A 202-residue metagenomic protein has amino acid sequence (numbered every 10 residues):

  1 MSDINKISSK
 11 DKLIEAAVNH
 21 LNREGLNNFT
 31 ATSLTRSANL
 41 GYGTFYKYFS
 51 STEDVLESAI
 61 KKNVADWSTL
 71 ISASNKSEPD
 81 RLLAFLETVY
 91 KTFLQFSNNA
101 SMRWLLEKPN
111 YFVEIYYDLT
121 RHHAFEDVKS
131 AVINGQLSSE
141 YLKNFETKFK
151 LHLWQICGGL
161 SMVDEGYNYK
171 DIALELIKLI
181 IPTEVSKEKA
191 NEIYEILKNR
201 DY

Functional and structural regions predicted by a protein language model:
M1-E24, N28-S37: Basic, helix-initiating cap at the start of DNA-binding domains
L13, N28, S51-L56, D66-W67: Short amphipathic alpha-helical segment with a characteristic S/N-K-E followed by hydrophobic residues
L21, F49, V55-N63, W104-L105 (+1 more regions): Alpha-helical DNA-contacting segments of helix-turn-helix folds
A38-F49: Short hydrophobic/aromatic patch on the recognition helix
S58, T69-S97, F149: Hydrophobic alpha-helical connector segments
P109-S161: Amphipathic alpha-helical packing segments from all-alpha helical-bundle domains
S130-I133, M162-Y202: C-terminal peripheral helix-coil segments that are non-catalytic and often amphipathic
